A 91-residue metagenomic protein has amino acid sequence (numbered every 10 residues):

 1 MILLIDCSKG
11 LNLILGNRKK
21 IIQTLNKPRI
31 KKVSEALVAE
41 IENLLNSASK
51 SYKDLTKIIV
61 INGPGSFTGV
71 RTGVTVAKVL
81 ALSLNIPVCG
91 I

Functional and structural regions predicted by a protein language model:
M1-K57, N62: N-terminal beta-alpha supersecondary unit
K57-N62, F67-V88: DPxDG-like acidic metal-binding loop motif
